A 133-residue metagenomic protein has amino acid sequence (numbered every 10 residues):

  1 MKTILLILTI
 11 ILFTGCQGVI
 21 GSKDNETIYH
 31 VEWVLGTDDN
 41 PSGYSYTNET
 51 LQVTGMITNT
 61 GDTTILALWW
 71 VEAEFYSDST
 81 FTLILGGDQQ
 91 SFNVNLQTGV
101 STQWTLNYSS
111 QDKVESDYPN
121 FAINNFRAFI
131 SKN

Functional and structural regions predicted by a protein language model:
M1-I4: Positively charged n-region of N-terminal signal peptides that target proteins for export
L12-G15: C-terminal motif of bacterial Sec signal peptides marking the signal peptidase cleavage site
V19-N48: Low-complexity, acidic Ser/Thr/Pro/Gly-rich terminal tails and inter-domain linkers that flank the onset of structured
E49-V53: Structural beta-strand segments of beta-rich domains
I57-G61: Asparagine-centered strand-capping/turn motif at beta-strand->loop junctions
T63-T82: Short acidic, flexible loop segments centered on an aromatic residue
I84-V114: Intrinsically disordered, low-complexity Pro/Gly/Ser/Thr-rich segments with frequent PxxP/GP/PP motifs and embedded
S110-N133: Terminal connector regions
